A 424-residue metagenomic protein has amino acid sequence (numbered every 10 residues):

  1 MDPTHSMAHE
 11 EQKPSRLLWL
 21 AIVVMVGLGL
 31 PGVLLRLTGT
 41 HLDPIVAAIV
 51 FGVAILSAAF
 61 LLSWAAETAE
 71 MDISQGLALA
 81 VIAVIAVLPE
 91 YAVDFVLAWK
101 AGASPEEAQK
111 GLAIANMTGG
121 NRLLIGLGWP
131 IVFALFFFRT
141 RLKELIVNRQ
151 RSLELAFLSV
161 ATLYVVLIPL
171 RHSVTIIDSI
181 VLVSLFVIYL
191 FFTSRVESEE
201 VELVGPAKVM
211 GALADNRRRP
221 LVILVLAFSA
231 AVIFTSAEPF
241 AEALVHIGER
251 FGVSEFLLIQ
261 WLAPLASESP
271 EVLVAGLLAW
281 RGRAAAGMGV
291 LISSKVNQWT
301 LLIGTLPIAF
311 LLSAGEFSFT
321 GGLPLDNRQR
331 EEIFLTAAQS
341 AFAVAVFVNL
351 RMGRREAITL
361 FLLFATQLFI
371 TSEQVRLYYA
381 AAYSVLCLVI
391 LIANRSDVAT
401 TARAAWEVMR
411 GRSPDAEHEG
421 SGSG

Functional and structural regions predicted by a protein language model:
M1-G424: Hydrophobic alpha-helical segments, chiefly the membrane-spanning helices and signal/signal-anchor peptides
